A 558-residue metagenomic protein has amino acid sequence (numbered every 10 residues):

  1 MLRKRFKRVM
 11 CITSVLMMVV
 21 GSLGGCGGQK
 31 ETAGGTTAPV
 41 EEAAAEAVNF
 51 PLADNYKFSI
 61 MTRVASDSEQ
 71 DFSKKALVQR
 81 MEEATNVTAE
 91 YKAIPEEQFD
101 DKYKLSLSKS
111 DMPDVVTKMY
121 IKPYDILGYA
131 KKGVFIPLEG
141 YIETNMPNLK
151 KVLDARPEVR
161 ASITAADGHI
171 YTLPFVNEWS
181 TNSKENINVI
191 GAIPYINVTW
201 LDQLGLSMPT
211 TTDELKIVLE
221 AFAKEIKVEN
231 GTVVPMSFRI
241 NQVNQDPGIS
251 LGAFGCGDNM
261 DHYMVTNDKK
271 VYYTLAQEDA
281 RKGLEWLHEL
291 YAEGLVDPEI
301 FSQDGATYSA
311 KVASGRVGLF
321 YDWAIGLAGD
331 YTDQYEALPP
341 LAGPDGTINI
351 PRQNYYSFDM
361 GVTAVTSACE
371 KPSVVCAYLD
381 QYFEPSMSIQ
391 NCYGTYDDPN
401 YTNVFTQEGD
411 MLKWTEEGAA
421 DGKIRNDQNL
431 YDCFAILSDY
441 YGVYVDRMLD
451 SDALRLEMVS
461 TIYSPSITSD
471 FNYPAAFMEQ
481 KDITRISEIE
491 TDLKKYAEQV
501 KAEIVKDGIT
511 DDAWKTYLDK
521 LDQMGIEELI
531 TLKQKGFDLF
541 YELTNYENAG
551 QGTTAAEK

Functional and structural regions predicted by a protein language model:
M1-T13: Bacterial Sec-dependent N-terminal signal peptides
K4, K75-Y91, L105, P194 (+6 more regions): Extracytoplasmic/periplasmic ligand-capture domains
R8-C11, C26-I217, D261-Y263, Y272-Y273 (+1 more regions): Conserved N-terminal structural module of periplasmic/extracytoplasmic solute-binding proteins
G21-G25: C-terminal motif of bacterial Sec signal peptides marking the signal peptidase cleavage site
D111-P113, G231, R316-V317: Short, high-confidence coil segments that cap the C-terminus of an alpha-helix and link into the following beta-strand
L127-G128, N241-V265, H288-V443: Extracytoplasmic/periplasmic substrate-binding proteins
E139, H169-I170, P174-Q245, V265-K311 (+5 more regions): Helix-loop-helix "hinge/cap" segment bordering the ligand-binding cleft or interdomain interface
P385-G508, Q551: Conserved small-residue motifs centered on glycine
